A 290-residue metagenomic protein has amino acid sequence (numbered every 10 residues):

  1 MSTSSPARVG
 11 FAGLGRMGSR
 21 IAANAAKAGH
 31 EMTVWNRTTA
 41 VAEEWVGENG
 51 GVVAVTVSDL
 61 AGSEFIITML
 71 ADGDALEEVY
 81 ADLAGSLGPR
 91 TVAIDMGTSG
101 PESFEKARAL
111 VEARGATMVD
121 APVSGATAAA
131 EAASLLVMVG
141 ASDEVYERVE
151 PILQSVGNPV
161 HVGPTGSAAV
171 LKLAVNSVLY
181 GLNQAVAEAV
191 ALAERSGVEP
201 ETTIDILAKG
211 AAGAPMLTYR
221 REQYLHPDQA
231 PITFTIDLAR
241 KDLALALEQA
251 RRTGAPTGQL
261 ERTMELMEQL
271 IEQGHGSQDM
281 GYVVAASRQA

Functional and structural regions predicted by a protein language model:
M1-F65, T127, S155, V160-H161: NAD(P)+-binding Rossmann beta1-loop-alpha1 motif at the extreme N-terminus of oxidoreductases
I21-A25, A107, L192: Hydrophobic residues within alpha-helices that form the first helical element adjacent to the glycine-rich loop
M32, V53, M118-V119, V160 (+2 more regions): Hydrophobic beta-strand scaffold residues
V57-A116: Rossmann-fold NAD(P) dinucleotide-binding segment
T98-N176: Rossmann-fold dinucleotide-binding core
S167-A290: Helical "substrate-binding/catalytic lid" subdomain of Rossmann-like NAD(P)-dependent dehydrogenases/reductases
